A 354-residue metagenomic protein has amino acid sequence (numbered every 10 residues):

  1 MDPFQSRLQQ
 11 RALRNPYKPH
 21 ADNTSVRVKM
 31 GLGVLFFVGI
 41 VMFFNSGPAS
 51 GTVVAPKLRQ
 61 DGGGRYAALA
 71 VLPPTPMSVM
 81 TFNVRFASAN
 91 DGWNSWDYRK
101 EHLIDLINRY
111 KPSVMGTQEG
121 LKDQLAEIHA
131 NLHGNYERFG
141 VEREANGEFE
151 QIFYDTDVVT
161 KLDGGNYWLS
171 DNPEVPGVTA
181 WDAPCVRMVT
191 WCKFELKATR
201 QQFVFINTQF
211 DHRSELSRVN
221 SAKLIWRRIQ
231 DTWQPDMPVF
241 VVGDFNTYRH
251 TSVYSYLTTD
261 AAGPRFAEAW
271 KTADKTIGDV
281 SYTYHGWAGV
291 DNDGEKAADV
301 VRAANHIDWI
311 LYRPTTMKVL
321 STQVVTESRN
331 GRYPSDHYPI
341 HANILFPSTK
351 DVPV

Functional and structural regions predicted by a protein language model:
D2-V34, F44-A68, L216, N220 (+2 more regions): Metal-dependent phosphoester-hydrolase catalytic domains
S50-N94: Mobile, glycine- and charge-enriched loop segments and immediately flanking short secondary-structure elements within
L58-V71, V114-I206, F210: Structured beta-strand-rich core segments of catalytic domains in phosphoester-bond hydrolases
V71-T75, N108-R109, L132-H133, E144-N146 (+6 more regions): Extracellular/periplasmic catalytic domains that process cell-envelope and extracellular macromolecules
P76, T81-E101, Y167-P184, D211-S214: Acidic/histidine-rich helix-loop elements that form or flank divalent-metal/phosphate-binding sites at the catalytic
S78-V84, L103-I128, F153, C192 (+5 more regions): Active-site beta-strand/loop signature of hydrolases that rely on acidic residues for catalysis
V84-A87, K122-D123, E144-N146, V158-V159 (+7 more regions): Short, solvent-exposed loop/turn segments at secondary-structure junctions
A87-N90, D123-A126, N146-Q151, L162 (+6 more regions): Short catalytic/ligand-binding loop motif for oxyanion handling, primarily in non-cytosolic enzymes, centered on
